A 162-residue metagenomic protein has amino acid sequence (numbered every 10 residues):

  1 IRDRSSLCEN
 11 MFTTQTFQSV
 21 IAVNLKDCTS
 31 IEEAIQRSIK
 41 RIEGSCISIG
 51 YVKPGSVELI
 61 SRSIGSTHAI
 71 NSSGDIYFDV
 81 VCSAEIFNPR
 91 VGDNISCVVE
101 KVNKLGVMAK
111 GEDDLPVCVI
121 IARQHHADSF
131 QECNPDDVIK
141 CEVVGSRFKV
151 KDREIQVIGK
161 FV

Functional and structural regions predicted by a protein language model:
R2-V162: Single-stranded RNA-binding regions, centering on S1/OB-family and related RNA-binding modules
